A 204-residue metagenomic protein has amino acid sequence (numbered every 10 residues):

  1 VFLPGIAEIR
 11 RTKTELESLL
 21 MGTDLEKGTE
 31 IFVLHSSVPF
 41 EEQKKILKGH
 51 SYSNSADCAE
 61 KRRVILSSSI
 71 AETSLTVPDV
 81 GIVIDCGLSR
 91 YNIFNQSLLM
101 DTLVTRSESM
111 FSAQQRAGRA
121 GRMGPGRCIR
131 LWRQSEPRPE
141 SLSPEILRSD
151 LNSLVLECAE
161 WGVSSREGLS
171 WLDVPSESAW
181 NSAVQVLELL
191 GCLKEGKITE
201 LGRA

Functional and structural regions predicted by a protein language model:
V1-A204: P-loop NTPase motor module signature
